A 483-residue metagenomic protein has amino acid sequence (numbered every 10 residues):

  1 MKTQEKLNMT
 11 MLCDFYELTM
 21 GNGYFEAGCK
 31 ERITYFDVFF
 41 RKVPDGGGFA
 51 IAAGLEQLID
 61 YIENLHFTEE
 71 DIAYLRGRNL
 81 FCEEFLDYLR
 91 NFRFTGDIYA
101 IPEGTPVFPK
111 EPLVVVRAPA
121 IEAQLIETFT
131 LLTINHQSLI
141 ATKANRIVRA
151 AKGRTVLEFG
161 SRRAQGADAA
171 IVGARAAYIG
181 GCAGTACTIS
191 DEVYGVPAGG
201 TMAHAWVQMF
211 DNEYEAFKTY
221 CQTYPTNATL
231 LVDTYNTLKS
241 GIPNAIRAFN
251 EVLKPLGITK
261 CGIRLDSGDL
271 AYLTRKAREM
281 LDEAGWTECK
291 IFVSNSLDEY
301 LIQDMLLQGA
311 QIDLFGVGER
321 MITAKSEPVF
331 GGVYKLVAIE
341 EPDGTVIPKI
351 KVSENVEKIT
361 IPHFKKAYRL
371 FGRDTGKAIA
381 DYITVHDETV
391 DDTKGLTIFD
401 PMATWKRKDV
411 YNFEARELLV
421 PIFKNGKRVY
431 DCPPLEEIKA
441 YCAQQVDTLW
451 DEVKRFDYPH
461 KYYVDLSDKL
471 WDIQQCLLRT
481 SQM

Functional and structural regions predicted by a protein language model:
K2-I33, K42-P44, L80-F81, L86-T95 (+6 more regions): Buried, small/hydrophobic-residue-enriched core segments of structured protein domains
K2-R32, F36, D45-G47, A52 (+2 more regions): Gly/Ser/Thr/Ala-enriched C-terminal appendages of enzymes
A27, T34-R90: N-terminal, Lys/Arg-enriched amphipathic/low-complexity engagement segments that precede the first folded domain
I51-L55, F67-E70, F81-F85, Q165-A167 (+4 more regions): General structural signal for secondary-structure boundaries
L58-L65, Y88, T133, A150 (+3 more regions): Residues that form generic nucleotide/phosphate-binding pockets
A73-Y74, T142-R146, G160, K454-K461: Short coil/turn segments at secondary-structure boundaries
G199, I263, I291, D313-F315: Hydrophobic residues within beta-strands of alpha/beta enzymes
H204, S294, G318: Residue-level "edge-of-site" marker
